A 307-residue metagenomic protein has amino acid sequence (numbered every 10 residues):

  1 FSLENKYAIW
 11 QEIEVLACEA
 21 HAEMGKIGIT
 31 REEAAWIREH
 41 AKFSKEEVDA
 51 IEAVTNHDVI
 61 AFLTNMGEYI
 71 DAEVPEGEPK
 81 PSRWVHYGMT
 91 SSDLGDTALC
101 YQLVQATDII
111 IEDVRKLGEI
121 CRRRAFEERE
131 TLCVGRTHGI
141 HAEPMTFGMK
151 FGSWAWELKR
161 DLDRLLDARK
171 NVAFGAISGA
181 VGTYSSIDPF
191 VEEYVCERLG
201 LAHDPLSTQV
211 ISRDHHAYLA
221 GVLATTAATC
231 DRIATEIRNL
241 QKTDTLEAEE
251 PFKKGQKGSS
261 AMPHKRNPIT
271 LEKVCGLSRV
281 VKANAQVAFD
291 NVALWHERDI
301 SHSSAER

Functional and structural regions predicted by a protein language model:
F1-Y184, D188-Y194, H203, Q256-S259 (+1 more regions): A helix-coil-helix interface module used to build multimeric assemblies and to scaffold catalytic/cofactor sites
A17-C18, L103, T107, L223 (+3 more regions): Buried hydrophobic packing segments
K116, I120-R123, R160, R164-D167 (+5 more regions): Residues on one face of amphipathic alpha-helical coiled coils
R122, F126, C196, G200 (+1 more regions): Amphipathic, well-packed alpha-helical segments that form the structural scaffold of globular domains
M149, S186, L223-A224, H302-S303: Short alpha-helix boundary/capping motifs
S178-G182, P251-Q256, R298-A305: A glycine-rich phosphate-binding loop feature that marks nucleotide/adenosyl-phosphate handling sites
E192-A285: Acidic, glycine-rich loop-and-beta core segments that form the ion-binding/anion-interacting portion of active sites
V280-R307: Long, amphipathic alpha-helical stalk/connector segments used for oligomerization, subunit docking, or mechanical
